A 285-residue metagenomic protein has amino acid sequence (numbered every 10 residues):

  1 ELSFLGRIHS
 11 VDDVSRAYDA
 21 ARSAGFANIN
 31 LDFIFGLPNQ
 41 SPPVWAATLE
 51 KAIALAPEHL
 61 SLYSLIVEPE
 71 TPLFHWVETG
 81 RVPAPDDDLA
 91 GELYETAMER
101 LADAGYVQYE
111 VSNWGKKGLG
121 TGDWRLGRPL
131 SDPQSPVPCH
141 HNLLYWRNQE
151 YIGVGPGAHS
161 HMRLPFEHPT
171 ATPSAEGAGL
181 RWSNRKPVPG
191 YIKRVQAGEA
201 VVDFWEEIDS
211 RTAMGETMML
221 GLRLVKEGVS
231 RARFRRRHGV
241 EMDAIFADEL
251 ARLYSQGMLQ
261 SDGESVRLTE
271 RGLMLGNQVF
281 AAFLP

Functional and structural regions predicted by a protein language model:
E1-V240: C-terminal scaffold of the Radical SAM
G215-M218, E249, V279: Structural preference for long, well-ordered alpha-helical segments in enzyme cores
G239-Y254: Short amphipathic alpha-helical interaction segments
Y254-E264: A short, conserved structural fragment
S265-T269: Minor-groove-contacting beta-hairpin "wing" of winged helix-turn-helix DNA-binding domains
R271-P285: Short, amphipathic alpha-helical interaction segments positioned at domain boundaries
